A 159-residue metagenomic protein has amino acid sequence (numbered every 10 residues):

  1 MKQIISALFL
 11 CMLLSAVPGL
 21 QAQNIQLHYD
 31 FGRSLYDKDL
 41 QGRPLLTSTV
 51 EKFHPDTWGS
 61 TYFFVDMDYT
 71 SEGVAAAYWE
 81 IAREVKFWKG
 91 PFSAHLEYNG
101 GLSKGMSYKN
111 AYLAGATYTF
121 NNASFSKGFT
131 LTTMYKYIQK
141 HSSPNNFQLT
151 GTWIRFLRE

Functional and structural regions predicted by a protein language model:
M1-Q23: Bacterial Sec-dependent N-terminal signal peptides
L13, L45-L46, F156-R158: Generic secretory/membrane-interface signal
L14, Q23, V50, F129 (+1 more regions): A broad, low-specificity signal marking well-ordered, structured residues that form hydrophobic/aromatic
L20-A22, D56-S60, K89-P91, N122-G128 (+1 more regions): Strand-connecting loop/turn motifs
L20-Y69: Short glycine/proline- and aromatic-enriched beta-strand/turn motifs that initiate or cap beta-hairpins
Q26-Y29, Q41-P44, G73-I154: Outer-membrane pore/translocation modules
